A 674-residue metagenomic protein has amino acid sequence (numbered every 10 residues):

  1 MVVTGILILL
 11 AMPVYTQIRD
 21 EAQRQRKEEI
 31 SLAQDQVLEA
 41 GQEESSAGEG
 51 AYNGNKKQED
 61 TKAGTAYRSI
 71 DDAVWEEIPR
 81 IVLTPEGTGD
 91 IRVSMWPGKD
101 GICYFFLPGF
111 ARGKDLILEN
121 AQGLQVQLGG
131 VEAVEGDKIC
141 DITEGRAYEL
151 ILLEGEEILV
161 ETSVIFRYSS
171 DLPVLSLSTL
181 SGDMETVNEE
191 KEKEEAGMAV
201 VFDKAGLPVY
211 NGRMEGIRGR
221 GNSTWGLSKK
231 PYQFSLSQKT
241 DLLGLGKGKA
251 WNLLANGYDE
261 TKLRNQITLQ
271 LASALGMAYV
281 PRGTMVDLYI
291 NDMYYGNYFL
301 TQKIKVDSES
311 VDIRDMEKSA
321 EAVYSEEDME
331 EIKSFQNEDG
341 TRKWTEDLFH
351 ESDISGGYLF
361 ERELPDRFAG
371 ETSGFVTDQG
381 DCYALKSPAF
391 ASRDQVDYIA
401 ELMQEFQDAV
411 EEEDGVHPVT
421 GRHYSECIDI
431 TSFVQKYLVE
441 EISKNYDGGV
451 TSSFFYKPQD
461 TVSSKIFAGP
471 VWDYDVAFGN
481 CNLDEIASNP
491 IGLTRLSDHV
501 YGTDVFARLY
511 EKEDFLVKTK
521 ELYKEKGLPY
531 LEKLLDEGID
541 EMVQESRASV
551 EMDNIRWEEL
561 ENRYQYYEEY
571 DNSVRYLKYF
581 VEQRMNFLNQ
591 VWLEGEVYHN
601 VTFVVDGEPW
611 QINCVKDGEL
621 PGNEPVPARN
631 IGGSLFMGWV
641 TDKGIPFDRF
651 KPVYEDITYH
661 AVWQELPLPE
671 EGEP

Functional and structural regions predicted by a protein language model:
V2-P13: Hydrophobic membrane-insertion alpha-helices, especially the h-region of bacterial N-terminal signal peptides
M12-D171, Q664: Beta-rich interaction/scaffold domains
G89-C103, K114, G595-P674: Secondary-structure capping and domain/repeat boundary segments
A111, I142-A147, G155, E192-E194 (+3 more regions): Extracellular interaction modules
E195-A255, S392-Y398: Conserved oxyanion/phosphate-binding beta-strand-loop segments in alpha/beta enzyme cores
L227-Q266, Q404-C427: Short, conserved helix/loop micro-motifs enriched in His/Cys and acidic residues
T240-D241, M277-P281, M293-L438: Internal "kinase-insert"/substrate-recognition segments embedded within catalytic cores of ATP-dependent enzymes
G380-V450, K457-P458, S463-V471, D475-N600 (+2 more regions): Middle-to-C-terminal accessory/interaction subdomains
